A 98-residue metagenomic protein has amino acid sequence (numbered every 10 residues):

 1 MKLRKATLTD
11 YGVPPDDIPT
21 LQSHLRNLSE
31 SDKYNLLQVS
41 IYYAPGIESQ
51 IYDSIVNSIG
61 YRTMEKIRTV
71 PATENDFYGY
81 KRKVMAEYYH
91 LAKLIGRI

Functional and structural regions predicted by a protein language model:
M1-Y42, D76, K93-I98: N-terminal interaction/assembly modules
D32, G46-Q50, H90: Localized chelating/binding microdomains that coordinate divalent metal ions or stabilize phosphate-bearing
Y42-Y61: Short amphipathic alpha helix immediately N-terminal
G46, Q50, A72-G79, K83: Short, well-structured alpha-helical interface segments that form or flank functional binding sites
S58-N75: Helix-turn-helix DNA-binding module
F77-I95: DNA major-groove recognition helices of helix-turn-helix
